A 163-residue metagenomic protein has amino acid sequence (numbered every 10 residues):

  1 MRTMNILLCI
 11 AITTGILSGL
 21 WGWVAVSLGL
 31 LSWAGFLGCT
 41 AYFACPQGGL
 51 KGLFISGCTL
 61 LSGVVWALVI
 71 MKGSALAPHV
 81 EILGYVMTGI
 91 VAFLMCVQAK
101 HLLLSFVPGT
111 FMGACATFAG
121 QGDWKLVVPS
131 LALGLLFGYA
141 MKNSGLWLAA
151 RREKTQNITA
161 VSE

Functional and structural regions predicted by a protein language model:
M1-G48, D123, V127-V128, F137-A149 (+2 more regions): Alpha-helical transmembrane segments and their membrane-interface boundaries that form or gate the permeation pathway
M1-L7, W23-L28, L50-C58, A75-V80 (+1 more regions): Short, amphipathic, aromatic/basic-enriched membrane-interface segments that mark the entry/exit of transmembrane
T3, L7, A11, H79-I82 (+4 more regions): Interhelical loops and loop-helix junctions of multi-pass membrane transporters/channels
C9-W21, F54, C58-I70, M87-M95 (+3 more regions): Hydrophobic faces of alpha-helical transmembrane segments in multi-pass integral membrane proteins
G22-F36, M71-G89: Structural signature of hydrophobic alpha-helical transmembrane segments
L28-G29, S74-I82, L102-V107, S144-Q156: Membrane-interfacial segments
L30-Q47, G89-D123: Pore- and pathway-forming membrane helices of multi-pass small-molecule/ion transporters and channels
C45-P46, S62, P78: Amphipathic alpha-helical interaction elements
